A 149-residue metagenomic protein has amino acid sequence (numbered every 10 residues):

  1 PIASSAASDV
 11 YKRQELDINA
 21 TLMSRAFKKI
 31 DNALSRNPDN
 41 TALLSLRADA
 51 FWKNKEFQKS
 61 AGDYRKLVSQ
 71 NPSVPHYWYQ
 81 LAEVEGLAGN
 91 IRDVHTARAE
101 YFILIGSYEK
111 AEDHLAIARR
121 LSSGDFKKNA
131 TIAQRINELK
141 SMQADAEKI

Functional and structural regions predicted by a protein language model:
P1-Y11: Single conserved hydrophobic/aromatic residue that forms the stacking wall/gate of nucleotide- or nucleobase-binding
K12-R13, L46, Q80, A97 (+3 more regions): Canonical tetratricopeptide repeat
L87-A97, K127, N137-I149: Alpha-helical linker/edge segments of TPR/alpha-solenoid repeat scaffolds and analogous pre-/post-domain helices
